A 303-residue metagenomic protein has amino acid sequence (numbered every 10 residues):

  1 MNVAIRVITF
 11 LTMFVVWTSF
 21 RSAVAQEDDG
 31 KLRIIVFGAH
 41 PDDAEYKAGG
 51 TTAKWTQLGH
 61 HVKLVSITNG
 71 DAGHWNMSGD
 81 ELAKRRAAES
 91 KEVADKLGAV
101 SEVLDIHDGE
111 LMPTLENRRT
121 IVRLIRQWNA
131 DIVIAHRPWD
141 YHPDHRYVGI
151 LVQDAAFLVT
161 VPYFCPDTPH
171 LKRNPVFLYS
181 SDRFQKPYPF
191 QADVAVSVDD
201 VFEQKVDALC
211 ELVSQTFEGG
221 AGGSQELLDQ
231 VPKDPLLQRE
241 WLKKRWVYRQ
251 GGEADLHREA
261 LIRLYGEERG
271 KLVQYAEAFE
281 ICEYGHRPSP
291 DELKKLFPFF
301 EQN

Functional and structural regions predicted by a protein language model:
M1-A4: N-terminal secretory signal peptides that target proteins for export/translocation
R6-S19: Bacterial N-terminal signal peptides
A23-W128, I150, L158: Active-site rim/loop-helix segments in enzyme catalytic domains that contact anionic ligands
G50, W139, R183, G285: Flexible, active-site-proximal loop/turn residues at the rims of small-molecule/cofactor binding pockets and catalytic
K63, V100-D182, F190: Internal alpha/beta domain cores that form substrate/cofactor-binding pockets in large enzymes and binding proteins
H74-M77, Y188-A192: Short acidic, glycine/proline-rich loop/turn micro-motifs
E89, L151, A155, Q204-E211: Amphipathic alpha-helical segments that form well-ordered structural scaffolds and often line/cohere around active
Y163-P166, L171-R173, F184-Y188, V194-N303: C-terminal accessory domains and tails appended to enzymatic cores
